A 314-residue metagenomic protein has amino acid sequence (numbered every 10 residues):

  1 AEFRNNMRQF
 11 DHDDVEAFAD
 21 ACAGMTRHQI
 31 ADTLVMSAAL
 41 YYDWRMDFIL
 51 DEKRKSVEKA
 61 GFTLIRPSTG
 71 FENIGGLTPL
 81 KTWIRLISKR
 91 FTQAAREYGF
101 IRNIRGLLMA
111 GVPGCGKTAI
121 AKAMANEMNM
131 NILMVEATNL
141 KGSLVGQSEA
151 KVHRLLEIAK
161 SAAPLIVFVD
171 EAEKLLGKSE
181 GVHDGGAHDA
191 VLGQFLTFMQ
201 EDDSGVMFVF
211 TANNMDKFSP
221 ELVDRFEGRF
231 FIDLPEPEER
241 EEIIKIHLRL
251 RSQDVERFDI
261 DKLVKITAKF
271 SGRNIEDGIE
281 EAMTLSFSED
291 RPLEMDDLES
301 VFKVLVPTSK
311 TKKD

Functional and structural regions predicted by a protein language model:
A1-N5, F71-V264, F270: Walker A/P-loop NTP-binding motif of AAA+ ATPase domains
N6-M25: Amphipathic alpha-helical segments of the small helical/lid subdomains adjacent to P-loop NTPase cores
F10-D14, V167, V255-D259, N274-D277 (+2 more regions): Alpha-helix N-cap and coil->helix boundary residues
H12-D13, G61-R66, A172-K174, R257-F258: Short acidic (Asp/Glu) and glycine-rich catalytic loops that position anionic groups and cofactors
V15-A19, S68-F71, L263-K265: Short interface patches used for recognition in eukaryotic signaling and trafficking proteins
D20-F48, K265-T311: AAA+ ATPase "lid" subdomain C-terminal helix
Y41-F71: Conserved ASCE P-loop NTPase core motifs with emphasis on AAA+ ATPases
